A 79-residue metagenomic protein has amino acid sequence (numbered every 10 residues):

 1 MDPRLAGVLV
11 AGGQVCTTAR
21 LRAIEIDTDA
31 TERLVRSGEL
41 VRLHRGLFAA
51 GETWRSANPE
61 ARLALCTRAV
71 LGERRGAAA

Functional and structural regions predicted by a protein language model:
M1-A79: Short gly/ser-rich loop at a beta-strand->alpha-helix junction or flexible surface loop bordering the NTP-binding
